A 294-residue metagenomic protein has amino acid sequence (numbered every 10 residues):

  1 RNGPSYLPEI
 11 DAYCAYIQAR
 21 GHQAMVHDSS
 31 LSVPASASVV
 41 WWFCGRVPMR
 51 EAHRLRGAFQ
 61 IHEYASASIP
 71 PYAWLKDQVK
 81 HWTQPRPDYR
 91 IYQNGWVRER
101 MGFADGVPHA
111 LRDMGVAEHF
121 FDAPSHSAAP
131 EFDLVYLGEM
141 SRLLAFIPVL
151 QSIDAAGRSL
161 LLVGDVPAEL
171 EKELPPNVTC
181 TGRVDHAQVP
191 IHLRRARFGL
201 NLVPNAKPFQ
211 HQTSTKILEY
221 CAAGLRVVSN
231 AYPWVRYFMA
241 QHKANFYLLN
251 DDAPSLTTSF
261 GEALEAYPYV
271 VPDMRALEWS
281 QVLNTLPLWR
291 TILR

Functional and structural regions predicted by a protein language model:
R1-R46, R294: N-terminal pre-catalytic "stem/leader" segment of glycosyltransferase-like enzymes
N2-A12, G115-E173, C180-V189: Conserved catalytic-core segment of nucleotide-activated headgroup transferases in glycan assembly
S5-P8, H119, N250-R294: A charged, aromatic-enriched C-terminal amphipathic alpha-helix characteristic of glycosyltransferases across folds
V40-W41, H53-P70: Active-site proximal beta-strand in glycosyltransferases
A65-Y92: Membrane-proximal helix-turn-helix segments that form the acceptor-binding/catalytic region of lipid-linked
P87-D122: Donor nucleotide-sugar binding/catalytic pocket of nucleotide-sugar-dependent glycosyltransferases
S141-L144, A187, N201-E219, S229-F238: Nucleotide-sugar-dependent
R197, G224-L225: A short alpha->beta transition loop at the rim of the catalytic pocket in nucleotide-sugar-dependent
